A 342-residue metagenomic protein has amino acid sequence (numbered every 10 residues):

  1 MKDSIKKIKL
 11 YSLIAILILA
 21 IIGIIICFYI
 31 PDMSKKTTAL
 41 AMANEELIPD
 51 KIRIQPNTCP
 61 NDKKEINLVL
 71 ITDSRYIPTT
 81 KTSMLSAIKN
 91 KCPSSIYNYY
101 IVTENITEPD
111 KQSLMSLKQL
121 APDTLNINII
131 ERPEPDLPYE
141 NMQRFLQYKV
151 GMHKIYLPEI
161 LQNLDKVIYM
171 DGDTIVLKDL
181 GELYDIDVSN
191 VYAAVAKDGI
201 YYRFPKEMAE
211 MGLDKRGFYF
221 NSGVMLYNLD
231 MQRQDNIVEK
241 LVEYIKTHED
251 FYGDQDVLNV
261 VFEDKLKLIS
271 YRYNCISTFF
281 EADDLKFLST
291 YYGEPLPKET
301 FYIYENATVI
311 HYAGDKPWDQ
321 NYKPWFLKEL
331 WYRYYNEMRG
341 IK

Functional and structural regions predicted by a protein language model:
M1-K7: N-terminal Lys/Arg-rich, disordered targeting/topogenic segments
K7-A15, L19-I66, L70-T72, Y227-K342: A glycosyltransferase accessory/donor-loop signature
N67-L70, A87, N98-I101: Hydrophobic targeting segments
I77-C92: Histidine-anchored nucleotide/phosphate-binding helix
Y97-N105, V195-A196: Short internal beta-strands
N105-Q112: Short, charged/polar "capping" segments at the starts of alpha-helices and the immediately preceding loops
L117-E159: Active-site-proximal specificity loops/subdomain of glycosyltransferases
E131-P135, V150-R203, D214-F220, L226-Y227: GT-A fold catalytic core of metal-dependent nucleotide-sugar glycosyltransferases, centered on the diacidic
